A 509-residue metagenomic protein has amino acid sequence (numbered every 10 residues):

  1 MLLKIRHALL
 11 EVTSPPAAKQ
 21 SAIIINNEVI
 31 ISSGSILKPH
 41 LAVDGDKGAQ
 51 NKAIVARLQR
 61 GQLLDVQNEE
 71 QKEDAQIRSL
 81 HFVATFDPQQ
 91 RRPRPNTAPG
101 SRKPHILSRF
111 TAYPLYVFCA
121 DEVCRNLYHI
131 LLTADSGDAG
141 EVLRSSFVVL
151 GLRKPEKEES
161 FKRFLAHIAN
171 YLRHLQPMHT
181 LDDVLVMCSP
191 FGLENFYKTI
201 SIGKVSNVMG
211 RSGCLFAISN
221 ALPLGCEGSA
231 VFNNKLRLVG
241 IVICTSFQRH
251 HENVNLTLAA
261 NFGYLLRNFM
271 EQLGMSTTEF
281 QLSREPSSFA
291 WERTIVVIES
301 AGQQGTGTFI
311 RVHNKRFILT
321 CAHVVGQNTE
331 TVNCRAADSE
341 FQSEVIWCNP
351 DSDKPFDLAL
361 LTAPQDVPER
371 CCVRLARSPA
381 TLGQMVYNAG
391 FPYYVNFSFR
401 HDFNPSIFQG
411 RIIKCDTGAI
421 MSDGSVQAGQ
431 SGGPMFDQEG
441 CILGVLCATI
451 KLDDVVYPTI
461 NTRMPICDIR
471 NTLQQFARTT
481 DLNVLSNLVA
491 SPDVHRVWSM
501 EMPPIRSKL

Functional and structural regions predicted by a protein language model:
T13-S35, P39, G228, R293-K315 (+2 more regions): A conserved glycine-rich beta-strand in the N-terminal activation segment of trypsin-fold
P16-K19, N195-I202, E299-Q304, C334-Q342 (+1 more regions): Short coil-to-beta-strand transition motifs
S21-I24, S219-V242, T308, G424-C447 (+1 more regions): Catalytic nucleophile loop of clan PA
N26, N207, N233, G240 (+5 more regions): A residue-level detector for short acidic-glycine micro-motifs
E28-L41, R92-P177, N195, L215 (+5 more regions): Conserved active-site neighborhood of the chymotrypsin/trypsin-like protease fold
I36, H40-I106, L238-I298, P368-R370 (+3 more regions): C-terminal cap/linker of serine protease catalytic domains
L64, V184-L185, V231, V332 (+2 more regions): Generic structural signal for buried aliphatic residues
I106, G137, F164-F216, L222-C226 (+6 more regions): Flexible, gly/ser-rich surface segments that form the specificity/activation loops bordering the active-site cleft
